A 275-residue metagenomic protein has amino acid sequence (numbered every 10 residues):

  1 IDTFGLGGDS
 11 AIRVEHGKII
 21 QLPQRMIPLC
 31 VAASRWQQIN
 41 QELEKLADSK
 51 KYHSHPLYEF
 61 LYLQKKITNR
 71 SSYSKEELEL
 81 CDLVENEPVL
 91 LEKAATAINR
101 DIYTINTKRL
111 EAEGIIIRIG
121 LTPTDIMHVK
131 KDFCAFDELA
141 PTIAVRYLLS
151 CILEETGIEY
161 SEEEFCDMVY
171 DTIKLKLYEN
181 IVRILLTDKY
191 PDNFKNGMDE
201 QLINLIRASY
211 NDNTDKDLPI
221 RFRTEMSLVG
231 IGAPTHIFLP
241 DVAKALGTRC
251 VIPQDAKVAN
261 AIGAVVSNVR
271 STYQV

Functional and structural regions predicted by a protein language model:
I1-V275: N-terminally biased helix-coil "hinge/interface" segments that flank
